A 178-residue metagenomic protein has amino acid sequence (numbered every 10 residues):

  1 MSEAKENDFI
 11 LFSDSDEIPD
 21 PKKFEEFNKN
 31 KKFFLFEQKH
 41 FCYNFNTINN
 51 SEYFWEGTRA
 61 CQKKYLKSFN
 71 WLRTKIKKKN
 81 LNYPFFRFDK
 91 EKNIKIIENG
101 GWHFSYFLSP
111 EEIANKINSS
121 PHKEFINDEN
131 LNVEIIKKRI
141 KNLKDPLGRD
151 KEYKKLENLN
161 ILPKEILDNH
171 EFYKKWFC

Functional and structural regions predicted by a protein language model:
M1-S2: Short, conserved alpha-helix that lines the donor NDP-sugar binding/gating region of sugar-transfer enzymes
K5-I18, F24: Short beta-strand-to-loop acidic/aromatic patch adjacent to the donor-nucleotide binding site
I10, Q38, K138-K141: Extended interaction regions within the primary functional domain
E17-I126: Conserved catalytic core of nucleotide-sugar-dependent glycosyltransferases
K92-C178: C-terminal accessory extensions appended to soluble enzyme cores
